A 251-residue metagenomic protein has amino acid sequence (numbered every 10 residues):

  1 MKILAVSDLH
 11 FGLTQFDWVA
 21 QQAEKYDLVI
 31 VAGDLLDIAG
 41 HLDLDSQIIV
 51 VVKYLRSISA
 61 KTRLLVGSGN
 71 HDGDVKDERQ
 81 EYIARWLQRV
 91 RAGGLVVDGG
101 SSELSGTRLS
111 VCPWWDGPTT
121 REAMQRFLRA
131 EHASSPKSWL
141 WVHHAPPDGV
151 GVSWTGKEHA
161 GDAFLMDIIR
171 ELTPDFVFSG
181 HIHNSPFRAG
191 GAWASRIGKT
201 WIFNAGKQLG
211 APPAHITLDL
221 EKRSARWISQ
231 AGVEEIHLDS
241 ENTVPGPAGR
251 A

Functional and structural regions predicted by a protein language model:
M1-H10, G106-W115, L140-H144, T200-K207 (+1 more regions): Active-site-proximal beta-strand elements of phosphoester/diester hydrolases
A5-D8, V29-D34, R63-N70, V96-D98 (+3 more regions): Active-site neighborhood of phospho(di)ester-bond hydrolases with catalytic His/Asp-centered motifs
H10-D17, L36-G40, G67-E78, S101-E103 (+4 more regions): Active-site environment of divalent metal-dependent phosphoester hydrolases
F11-E103, A205: Core catalytic region of metal-dependent phosphoesterases/phosphodiesterases, especially metallo-beta-lactamase-like
A23-E24, L55-K61, A133-S135, I169-L172 (+1 more regions): Short, conserved loop/helix-junction motifs that constitute active-site signature segments in enzyme catalytic cores
D37, D72-D167: Conserved catalytic scaffold of divalent metal-dependent phosphoesterases
S102-S105, D167-E171, S185-A251: Binuclear metal-dependent phosphoesterase catalytic core
